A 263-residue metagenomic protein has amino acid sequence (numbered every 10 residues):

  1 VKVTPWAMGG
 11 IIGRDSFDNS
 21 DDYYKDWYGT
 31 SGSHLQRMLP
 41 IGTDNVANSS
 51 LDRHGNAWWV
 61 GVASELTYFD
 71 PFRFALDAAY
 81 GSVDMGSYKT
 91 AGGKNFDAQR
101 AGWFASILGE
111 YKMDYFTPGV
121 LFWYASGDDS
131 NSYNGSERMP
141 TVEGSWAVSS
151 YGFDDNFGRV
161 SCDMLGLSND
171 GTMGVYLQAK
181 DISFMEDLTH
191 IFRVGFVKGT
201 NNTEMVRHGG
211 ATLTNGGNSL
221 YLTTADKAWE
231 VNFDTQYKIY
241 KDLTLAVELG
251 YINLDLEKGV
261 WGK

Functional and structural regions predicted by a protein language model:
V1-G135, F196-K198, G209-F233, K241-L243: Signature for the C-terminal beta-barrel architecture of outer-membrane proteins
P5-A7, L177-A179, L188, K241 (+2 more regions): Generic low-polarity alpha-helical segments
N45, D52, P140, S145-A147 (+1 more regions): Generic detection of intrinsically disordered/low-complexity segments and helix-coil linkers/edges
P118-E230: C-terminal structural cap/anchor segments
A125, A147, Y240-K263: Predominantly the C-terminal beta-signal and adjacent terminal strand-loop region of outer-membrane beta-barrel
F184, Y237-K241: Short, solvent-exposed loop/edge-beta patches enriched in aromatic
